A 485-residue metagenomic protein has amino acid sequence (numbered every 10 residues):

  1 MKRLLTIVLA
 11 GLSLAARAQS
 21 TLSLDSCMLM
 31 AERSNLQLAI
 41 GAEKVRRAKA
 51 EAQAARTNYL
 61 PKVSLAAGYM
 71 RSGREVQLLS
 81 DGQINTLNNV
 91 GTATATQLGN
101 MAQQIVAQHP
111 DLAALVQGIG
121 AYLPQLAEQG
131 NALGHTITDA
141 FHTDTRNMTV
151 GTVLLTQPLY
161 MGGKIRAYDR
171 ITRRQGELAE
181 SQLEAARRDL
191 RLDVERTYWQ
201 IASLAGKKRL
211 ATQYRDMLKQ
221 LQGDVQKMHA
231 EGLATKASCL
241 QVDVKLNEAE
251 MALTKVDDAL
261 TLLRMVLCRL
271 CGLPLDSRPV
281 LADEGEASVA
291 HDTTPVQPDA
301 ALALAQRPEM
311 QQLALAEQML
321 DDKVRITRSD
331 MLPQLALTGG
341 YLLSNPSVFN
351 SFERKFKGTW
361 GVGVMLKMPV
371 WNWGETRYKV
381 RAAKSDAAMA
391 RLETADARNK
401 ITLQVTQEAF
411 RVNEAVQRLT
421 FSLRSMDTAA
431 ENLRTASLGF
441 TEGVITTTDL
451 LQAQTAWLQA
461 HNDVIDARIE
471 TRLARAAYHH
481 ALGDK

Functional and structural regions predicted by a protein language model:
M1-L4: Positively charged n-region of N-terminal signal peptides that target proteins for export
L9-R17: Hydrophobic h-region of N-terminal signal peptides that target proteins for export in Gram-negative bacteria
A16-Q77, V150, L275, L281-D321 (+2 more regions): Bacterial Sec-pathway N-terminal export signals of envelope proteins
M28, I40-A55, A186, L192-R209 (+6 more regions): Amphipathic alpha-helical coiled-coil segments
L29-A39, R46-K62, V106, A113 (+10 more regions): A glycine-/polar-enriched beta->alpha junction
A50-A52, S181-L302, R411, A415 (+2 more regions): Periplasmic alpha-helical coiled-coil/stalk elements that build and connect Gram-negative outer-membrane
A66-S72, P158, L204, K245 (+4 more regions): Outer-membrane beta-barrel pore domains and translocons
A67-V153, E284-T293, R325, T338-M368: Small/polar, glycine/serine/threonine/aspartate-rich low-complexity segments that form flexible
